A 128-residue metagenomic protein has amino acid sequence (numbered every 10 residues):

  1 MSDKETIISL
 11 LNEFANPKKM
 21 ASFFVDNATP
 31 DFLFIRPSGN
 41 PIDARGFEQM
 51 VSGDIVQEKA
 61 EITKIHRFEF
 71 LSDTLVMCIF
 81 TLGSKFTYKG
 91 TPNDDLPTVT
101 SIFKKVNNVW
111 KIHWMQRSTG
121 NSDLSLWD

Functional and structural regions predicted by a protein language model:
K4-T6, M20-T74, F80, N93-D95: A solvent-exposed, acidic/Ser-Thr-rich amphipathic alpha-helical stretch
T6-P17: Solvent-exposed, amphipathic alpha-helical segments
A44, K85, K111-W114: C-terminal and inter-domain tail/linker signature
F68-V76, F103-W110: A short, structured loop/turn motif at beta-sheet edges
I79-F86: Generic short beta-strand segments
Y88-G90: Outer-membrane beta-barrel domain signature
L96-L126: Short beta-strand edge/turn micro-motifs at domain boundaries
